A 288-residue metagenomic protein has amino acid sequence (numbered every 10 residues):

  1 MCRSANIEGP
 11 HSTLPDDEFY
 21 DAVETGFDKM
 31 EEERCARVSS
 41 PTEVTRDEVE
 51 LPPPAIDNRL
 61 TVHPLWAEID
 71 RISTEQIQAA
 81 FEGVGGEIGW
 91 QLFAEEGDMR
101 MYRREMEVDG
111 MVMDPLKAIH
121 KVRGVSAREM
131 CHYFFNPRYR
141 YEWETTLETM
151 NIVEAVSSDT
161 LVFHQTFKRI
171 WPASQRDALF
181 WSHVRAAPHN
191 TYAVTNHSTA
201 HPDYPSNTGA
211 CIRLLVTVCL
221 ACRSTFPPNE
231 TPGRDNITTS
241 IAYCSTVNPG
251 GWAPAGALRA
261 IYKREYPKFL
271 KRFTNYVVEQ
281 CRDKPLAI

Functional and structural regions predicted by a protein language model:
M1-I288: Eukaryotic helix-grip
